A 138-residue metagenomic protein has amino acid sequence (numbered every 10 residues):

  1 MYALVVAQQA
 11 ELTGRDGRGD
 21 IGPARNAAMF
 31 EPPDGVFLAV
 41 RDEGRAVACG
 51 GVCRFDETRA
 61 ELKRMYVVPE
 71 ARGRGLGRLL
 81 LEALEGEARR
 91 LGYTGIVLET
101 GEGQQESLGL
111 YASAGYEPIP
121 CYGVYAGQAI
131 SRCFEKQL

Functional and structural regions predicted by a protein language model:
M1-K63, V68-E70, L81-A83, E87 (+2 more regions): Acetyl-CoA-dependent GNAT
T58, R74, R90-T94: Short coil/turn segments at alpha/beta junctions that flank glycine-rich nucleotide-binding fingerprints
V68-E70, R74, E102: Active-site acidic-Proline motif in GNAT/NAT acetyltransferases
G73, G86-R90, E117: Conserved amphipathic alpha-helical interaction elements at protein-protein interfaces in regulatory, energy-coupling
T94-V97, G101-L138: C-terminal "cap" of GNAT-fold acetyltransferases
